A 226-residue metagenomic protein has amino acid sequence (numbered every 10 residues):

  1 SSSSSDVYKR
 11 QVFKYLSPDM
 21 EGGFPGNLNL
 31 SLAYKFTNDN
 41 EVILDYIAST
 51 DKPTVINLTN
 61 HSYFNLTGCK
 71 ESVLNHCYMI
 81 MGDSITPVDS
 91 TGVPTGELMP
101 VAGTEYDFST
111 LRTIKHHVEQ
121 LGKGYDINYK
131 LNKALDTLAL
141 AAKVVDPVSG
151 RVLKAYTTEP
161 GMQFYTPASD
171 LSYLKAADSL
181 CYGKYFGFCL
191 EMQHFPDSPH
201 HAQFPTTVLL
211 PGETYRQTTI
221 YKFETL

Functional and structural regions predicted by a protein language model:
S1-Y8: Short, small-residue-biased leader/transition segments that mark boundaries at the very start of proteins
K9-K14, V42, D136-A142: Short, hydrophobic/aromatic-rich segments at coil-to-beta transitions
K9-V12, D39-E41, G161, G187: A generic structural signal for beta-strand entry/edge sites
F13-G68, L210-Q217, Y221: Acidic, contiguous internal or C-terminal segments within carbohydrate-active enzymes that form a structured patch used
G22-G26, P53-L58, T91, L98-P100 (+2 more regions): A short, polar/proline- and glycine-enriched secondary-structure boundary/capping micro-motif
K35-F36, N57, M79, V145 (+1 more regions): Well-ordered beta-strand positions
L66, K70-E119: A conserved active-site cap/scaffold subdomain adjacent to cofactor or substrate pockets
V101-L226: Active-site pocket scaffolds in enzymes
